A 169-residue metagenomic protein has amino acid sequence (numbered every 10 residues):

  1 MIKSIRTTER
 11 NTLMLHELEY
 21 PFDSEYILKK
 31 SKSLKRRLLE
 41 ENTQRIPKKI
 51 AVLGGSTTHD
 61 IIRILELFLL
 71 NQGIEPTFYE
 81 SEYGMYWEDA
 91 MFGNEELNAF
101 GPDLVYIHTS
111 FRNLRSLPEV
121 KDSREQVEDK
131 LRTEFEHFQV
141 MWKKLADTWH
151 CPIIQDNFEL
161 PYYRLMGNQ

Functional and structural regions predicted by a protein language model:
I2-T7, L39-P47, I64, Q72-G73 (+2 more regions): Alpha-helical cap/lid subdomain in secreted, periplasmic, or secretory-pathway luminal O-acyl-processing enzymes
E9-N11: Alpha-helical protein-protein interaction scaffolds
L15-S81: Serine-esterase "nucleophile elbow" of acetyl-processing enzymes
